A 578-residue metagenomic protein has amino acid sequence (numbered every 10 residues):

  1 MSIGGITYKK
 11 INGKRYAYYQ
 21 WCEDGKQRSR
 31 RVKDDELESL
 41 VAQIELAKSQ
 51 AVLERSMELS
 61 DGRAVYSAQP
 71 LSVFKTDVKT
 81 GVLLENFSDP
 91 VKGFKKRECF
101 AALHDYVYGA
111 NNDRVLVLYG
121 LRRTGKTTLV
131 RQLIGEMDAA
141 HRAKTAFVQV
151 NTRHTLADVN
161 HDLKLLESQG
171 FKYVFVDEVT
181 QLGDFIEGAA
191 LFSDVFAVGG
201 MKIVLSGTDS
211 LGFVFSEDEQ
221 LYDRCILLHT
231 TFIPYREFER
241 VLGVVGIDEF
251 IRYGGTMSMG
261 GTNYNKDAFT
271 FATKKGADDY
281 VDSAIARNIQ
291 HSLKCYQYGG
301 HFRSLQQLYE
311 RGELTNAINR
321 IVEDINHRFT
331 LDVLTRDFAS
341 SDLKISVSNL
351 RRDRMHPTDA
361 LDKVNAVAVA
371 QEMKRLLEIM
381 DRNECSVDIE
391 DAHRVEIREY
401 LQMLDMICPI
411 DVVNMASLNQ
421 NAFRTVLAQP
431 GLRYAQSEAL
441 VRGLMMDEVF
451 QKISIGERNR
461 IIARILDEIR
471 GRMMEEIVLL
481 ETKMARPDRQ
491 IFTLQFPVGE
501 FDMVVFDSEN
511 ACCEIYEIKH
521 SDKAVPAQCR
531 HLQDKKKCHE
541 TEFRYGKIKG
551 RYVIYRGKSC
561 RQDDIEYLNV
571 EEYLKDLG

Functional and structural regions predicted by a protein language model:
K33, L46-N111: A short, basic N-terminal segment
K126: Conserved lysine of the Walker
L129, L133: Hydrophobic positions on the alpha1 helix immediately C-terminal to the Walker A/P-loop
V195-E217: Sensor-1/coupling segment of RecA-like P-loop NTPase cores
F215-A360: Interdomain motor-coupling "hinge/lid" segment immediately C-terminal to the ATP-binding subdomain of NTP-driven enzymes
L293-F501: Accessory nucleic acid-recognition modules appended to NTPase machines
T482, F501-P526: Conserved catalytic cores of phosphodiester-cleaving nucleases, focusing on short active-site segments
K549-G578: Domain-level recognition of nuclease-like catalytic cores that cleave nucleotide substrates
